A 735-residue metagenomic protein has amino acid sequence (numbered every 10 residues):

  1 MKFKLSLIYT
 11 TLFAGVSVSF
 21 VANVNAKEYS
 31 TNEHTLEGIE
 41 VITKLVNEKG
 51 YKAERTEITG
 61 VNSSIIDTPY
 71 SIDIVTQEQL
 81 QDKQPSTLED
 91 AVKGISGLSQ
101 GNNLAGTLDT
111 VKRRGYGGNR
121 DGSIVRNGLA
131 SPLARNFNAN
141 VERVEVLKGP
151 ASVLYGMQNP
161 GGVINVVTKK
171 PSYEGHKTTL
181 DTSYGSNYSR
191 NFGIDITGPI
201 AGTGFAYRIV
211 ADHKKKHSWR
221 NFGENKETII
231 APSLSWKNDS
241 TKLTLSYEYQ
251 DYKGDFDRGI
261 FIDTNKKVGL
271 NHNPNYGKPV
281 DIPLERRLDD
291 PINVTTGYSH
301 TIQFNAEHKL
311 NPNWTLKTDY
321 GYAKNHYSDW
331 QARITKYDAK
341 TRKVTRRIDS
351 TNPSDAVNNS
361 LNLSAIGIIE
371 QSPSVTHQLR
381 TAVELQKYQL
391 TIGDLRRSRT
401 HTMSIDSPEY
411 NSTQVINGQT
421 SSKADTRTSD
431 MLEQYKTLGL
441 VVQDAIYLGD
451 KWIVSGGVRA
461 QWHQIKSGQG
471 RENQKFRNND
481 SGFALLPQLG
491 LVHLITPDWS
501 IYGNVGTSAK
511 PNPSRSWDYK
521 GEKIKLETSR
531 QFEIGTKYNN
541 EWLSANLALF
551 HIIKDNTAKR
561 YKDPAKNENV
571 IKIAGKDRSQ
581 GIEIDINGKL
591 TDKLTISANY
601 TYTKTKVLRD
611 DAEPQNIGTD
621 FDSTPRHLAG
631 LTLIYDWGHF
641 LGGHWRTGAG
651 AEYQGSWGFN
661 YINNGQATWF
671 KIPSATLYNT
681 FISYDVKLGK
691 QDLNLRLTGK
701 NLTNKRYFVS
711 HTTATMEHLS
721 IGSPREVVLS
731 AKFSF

Functional and structural regions predicted by a protein language model:
K27, S350, S354, F532 (+1 more regions): Conserved C-terminal beta-signal and adjacent last beta-strands/turns of outer-membrane beta-barrel proteins
L36-G175, S508, I534: Acidic, small-polar-rich N-terminal luminal/periplasmic segments of exported/outer-membrane proteins
N140-E142, V153-I230, W236-K242, N540-L543 (+1 more regions): Outer-membrane beta-barrel translocator/receptor signature
K214-S218, S233-K237, T241-K309, K324-A356 (+4 more regions): Acidic/polar loop-and-plug regions of large Gram-negative outer-membrane beta-barrel proteins
S235-K237, A356, T376-Y388, M431-K554 (+3 more regions): Structural signature of Gram-negative outer-membrane beta-barrels, strongest in the C-terminal barrel of TonB-dependent
K253-T264, Q389-T391, Q464, Q488-E533 (+4 more regions): Surface-exposed extracellular loop regions of Gram-negative outer-membrane beta-barrel proteins, predominantly
E307-N311, T315-G321, D329-Q331, L494 (+3 more regions): Membrane-embedded beta-barrel scaffold of Gram-negative outer-membrane proteins
D450-K451, H551, K572-I662, K732: Gram-negative outer-membrane beta-barrel transporters
